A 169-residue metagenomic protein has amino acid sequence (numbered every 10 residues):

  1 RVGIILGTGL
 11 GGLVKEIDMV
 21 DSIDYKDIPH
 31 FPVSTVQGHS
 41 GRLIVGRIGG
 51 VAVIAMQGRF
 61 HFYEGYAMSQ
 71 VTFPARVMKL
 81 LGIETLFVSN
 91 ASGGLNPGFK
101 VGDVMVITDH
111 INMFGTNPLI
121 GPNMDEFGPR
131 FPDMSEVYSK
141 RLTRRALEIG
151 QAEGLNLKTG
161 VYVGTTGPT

Functional and structural regions predicted by a protein language model:
R1-G3, F73: A short aromatic-anchored loop/beta-hairpin motif
G11-K26, F99-D103: Glycine-rich loop at the start of a catalytic domain that most often binds anionic cofactors/ligands
K26-T169: Glycine-rich phosphate- or other oxyanion-binding loops that anchor nucleotides, phosphorylated ligands
